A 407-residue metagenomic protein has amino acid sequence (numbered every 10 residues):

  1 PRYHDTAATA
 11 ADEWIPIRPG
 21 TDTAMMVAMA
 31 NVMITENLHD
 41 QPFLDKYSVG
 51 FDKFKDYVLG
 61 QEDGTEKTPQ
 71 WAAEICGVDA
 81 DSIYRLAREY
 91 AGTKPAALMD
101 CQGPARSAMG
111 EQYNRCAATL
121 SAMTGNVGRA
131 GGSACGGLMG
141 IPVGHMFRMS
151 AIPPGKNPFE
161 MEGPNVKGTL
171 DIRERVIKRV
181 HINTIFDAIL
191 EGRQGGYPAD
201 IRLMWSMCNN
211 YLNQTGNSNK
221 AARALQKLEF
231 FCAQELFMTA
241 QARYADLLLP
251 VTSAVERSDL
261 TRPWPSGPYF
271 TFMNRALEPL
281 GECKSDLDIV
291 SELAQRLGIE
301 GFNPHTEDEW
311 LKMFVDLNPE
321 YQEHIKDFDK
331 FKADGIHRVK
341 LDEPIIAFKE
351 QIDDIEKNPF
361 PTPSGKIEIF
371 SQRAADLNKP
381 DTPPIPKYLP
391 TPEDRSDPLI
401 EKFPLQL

Functional and structural regions predicted by a protein language model:
Y3-T93: Long, well-ordered, tryptophan-enriched scaffold segments
D5-T6, T239-M273: Flexible glycine/proline-rich, aromatic-decorated loop/lid segments
W14-P16, A96, M204, F231 (+1 more regions): Short, well-ordered beta-strand core segments
T23-V27, S121-R243, S253-L260, V339-L407: Extended redox/cofactor-interaction regions of prokaryotic respiratory oxidoreductases
K46-S48, E89-Y90, S133-G144, T306-E320: A glycine-rich phosphate-binding loop feature that marks nucleotide/adenosyl-phosphate handling sites
G64, Y84-A97, I189-R202: Glycine-rich phosphate/diphosphate-binding loops that line cofactor/substrate pockets in enzymes
A72-I75, C101-M109, G140-I141, N209-L212: Conserved short loop/turn motifs at secondary-structure junctions
E229-F230, L236, N274-A294: Phosphate/diphosphate-binding loops
